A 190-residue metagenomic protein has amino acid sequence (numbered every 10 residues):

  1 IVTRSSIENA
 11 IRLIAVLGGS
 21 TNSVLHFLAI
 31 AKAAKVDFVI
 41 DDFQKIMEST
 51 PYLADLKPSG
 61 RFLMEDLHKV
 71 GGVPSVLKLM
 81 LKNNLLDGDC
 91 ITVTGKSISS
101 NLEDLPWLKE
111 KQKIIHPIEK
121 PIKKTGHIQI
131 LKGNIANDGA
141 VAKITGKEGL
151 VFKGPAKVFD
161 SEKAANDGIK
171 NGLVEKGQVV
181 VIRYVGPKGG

Functional and structural regions predicted by a protein language model:
I1-G190: Catalytic or ion-coupling anion/metal-binding cores of large enzyme and transporter domains
